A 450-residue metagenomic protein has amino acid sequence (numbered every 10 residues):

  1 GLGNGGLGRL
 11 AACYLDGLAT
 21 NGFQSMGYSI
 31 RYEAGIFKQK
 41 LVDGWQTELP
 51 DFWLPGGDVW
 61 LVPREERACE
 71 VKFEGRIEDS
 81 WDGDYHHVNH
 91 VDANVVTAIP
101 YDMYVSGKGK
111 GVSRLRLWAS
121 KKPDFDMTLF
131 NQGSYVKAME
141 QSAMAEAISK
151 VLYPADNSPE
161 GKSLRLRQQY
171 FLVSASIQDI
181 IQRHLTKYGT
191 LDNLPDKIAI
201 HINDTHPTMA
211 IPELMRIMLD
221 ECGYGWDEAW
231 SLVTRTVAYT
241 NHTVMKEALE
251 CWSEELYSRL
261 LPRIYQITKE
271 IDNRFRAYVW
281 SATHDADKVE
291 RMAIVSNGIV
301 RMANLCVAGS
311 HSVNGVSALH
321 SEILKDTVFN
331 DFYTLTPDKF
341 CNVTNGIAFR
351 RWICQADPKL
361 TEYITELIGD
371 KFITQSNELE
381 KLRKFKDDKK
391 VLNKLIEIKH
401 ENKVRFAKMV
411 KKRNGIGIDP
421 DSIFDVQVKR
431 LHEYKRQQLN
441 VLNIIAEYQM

Functional and structural regions predicted by a protein language model:
G1-M450: A conserved ligand/cofactor-binding region detector
